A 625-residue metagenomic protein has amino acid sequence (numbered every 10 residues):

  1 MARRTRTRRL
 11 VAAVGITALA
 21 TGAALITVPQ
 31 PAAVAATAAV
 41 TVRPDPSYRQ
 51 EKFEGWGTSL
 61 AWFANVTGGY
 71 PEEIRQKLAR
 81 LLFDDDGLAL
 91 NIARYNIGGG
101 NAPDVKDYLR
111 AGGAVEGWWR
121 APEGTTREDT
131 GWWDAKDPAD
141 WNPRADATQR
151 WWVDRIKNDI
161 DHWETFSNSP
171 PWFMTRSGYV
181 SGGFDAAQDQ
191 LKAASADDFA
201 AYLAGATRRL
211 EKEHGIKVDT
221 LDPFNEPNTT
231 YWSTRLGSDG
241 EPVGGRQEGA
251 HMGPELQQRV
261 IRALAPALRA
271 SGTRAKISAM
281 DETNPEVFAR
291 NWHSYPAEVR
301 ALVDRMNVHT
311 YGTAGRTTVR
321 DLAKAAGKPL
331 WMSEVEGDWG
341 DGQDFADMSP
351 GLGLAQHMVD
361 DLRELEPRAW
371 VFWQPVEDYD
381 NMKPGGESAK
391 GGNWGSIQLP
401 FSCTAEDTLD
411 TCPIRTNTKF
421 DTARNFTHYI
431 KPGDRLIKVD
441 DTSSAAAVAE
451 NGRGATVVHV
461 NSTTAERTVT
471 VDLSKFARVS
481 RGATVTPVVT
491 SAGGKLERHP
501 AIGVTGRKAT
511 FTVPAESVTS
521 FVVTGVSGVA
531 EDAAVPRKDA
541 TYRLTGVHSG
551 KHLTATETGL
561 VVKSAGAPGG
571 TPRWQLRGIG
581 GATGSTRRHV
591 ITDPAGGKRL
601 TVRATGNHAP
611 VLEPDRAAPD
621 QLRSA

Functional and structural regions predicted by a protein language model:
M1-A35: Secretory targeting and sorting signals
G15, G22, V529-A625: Lectin-like carbohydrate-binding module/patch detector with strong preference for beta-trefoil
T37-D219, P223, R262: N-terminal catalytic cores of secreted or lumenal carbohydrate-active enzymes
K52-L60, L90-I97, N101, H162-F166 (+7 more regions): Structural recognition of the beta-strand scaffold that forms the well-ordered cores of secreted hydrolase catalytic
D198-K217, P227-W339: Active-site neighborhood of glycoside hydrolase catalytic domains
L330-R424, I437-D441: Aromatic/acidic polysaccharide-binding cleft in carbohydrate-active enzymes
V439-R481, E516: Carbohydrate-binding surface patches
I502-D532: C-terminal beta-strand-rich structural cap/linker in extracellular carbohydrate-active enzymes
